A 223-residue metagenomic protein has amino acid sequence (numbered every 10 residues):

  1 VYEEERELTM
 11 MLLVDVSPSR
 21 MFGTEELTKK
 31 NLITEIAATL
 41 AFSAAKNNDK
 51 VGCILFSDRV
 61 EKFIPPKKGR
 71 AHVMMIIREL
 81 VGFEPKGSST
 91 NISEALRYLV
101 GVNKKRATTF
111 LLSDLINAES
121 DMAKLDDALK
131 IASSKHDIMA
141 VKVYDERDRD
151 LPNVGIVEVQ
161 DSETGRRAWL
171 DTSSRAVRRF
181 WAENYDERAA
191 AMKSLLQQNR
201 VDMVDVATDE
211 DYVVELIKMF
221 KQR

Functional and structural regions predicted by a protein language model:
V1-K67, T108, L112-S113, E119-S120 (+3 more regions): An amphipathic, basic-hydrophobic helix/alpha-beta surface used to engage anionic, phosphate-rich ligands or surfaces
R20, T24, L80-E84, R200-M203: Short amphipathic alpha-helical interaction patches enriched in hydrophobic/aromatic residues with interspersed Lys/Arg
N31, K86-S93, E183-D186: Conserved phosphate-coordination/catalytic loops
I36, E94-Y98, R188: Well-ordered alpha-helical segments embedded in enzymatic catalytic cores
F63-E79, Q222: Short, electropositive alpha-helical surface patch
H72-A107, E119, E146: Von Willebrand factor
G101-A107, E119-R223: Von Willebrand factor type A / integrin I
